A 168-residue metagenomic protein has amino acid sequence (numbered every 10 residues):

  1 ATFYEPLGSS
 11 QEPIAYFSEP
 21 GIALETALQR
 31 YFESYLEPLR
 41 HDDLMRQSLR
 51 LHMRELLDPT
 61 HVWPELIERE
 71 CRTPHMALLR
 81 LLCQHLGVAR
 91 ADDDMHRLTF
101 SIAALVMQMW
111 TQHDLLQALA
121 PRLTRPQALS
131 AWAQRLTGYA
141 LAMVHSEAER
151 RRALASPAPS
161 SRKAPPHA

Functional and structural regions predicted by a protein language model:
A1-A27: Amphipathic alpha-helical linker/stalk segments
L7-G8, D43-E65, H113-A118: Amphipathic alpha-helical segments used for helix-helix packing
A15-I22, E33-L39, V62-E68, Q127: A ubiquitous short alpha-helical element
T26-H41, R72-H96, A104-A168: C-terminal peripheral helix-coil segments that are non-catalytic and often amphipathic
M53, T60-L79, C83: A contiguous binding-surface segment within folded domains or other stable secondary-structure elements
